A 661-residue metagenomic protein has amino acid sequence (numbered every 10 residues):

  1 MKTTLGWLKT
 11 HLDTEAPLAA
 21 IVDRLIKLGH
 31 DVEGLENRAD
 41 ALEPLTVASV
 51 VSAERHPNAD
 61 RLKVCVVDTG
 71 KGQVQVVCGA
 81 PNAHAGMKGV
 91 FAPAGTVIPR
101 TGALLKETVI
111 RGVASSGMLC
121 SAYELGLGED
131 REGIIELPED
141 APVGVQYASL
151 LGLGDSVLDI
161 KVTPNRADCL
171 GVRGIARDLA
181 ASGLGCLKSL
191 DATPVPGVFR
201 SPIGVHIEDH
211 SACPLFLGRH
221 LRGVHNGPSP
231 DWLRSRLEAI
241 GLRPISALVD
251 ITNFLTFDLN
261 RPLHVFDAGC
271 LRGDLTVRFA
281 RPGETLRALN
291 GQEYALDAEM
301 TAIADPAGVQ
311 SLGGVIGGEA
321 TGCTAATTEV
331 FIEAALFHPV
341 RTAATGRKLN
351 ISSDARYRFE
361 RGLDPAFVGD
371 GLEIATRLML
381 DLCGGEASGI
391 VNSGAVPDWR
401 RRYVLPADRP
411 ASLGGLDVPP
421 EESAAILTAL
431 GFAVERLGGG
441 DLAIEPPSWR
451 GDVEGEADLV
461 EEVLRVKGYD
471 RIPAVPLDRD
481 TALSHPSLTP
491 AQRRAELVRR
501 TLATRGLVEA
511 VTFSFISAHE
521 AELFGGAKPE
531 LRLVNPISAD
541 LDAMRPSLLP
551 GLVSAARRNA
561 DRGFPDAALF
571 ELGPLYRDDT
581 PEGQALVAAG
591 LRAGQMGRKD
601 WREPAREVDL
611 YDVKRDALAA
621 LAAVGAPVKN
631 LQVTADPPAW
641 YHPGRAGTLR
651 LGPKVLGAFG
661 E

Functional and structural regions predicted by a protein language model:
M1-F199, F331, N350, D354 (+4 more regions): Phosphate-backbone binding interfaces of nucleic-acid-interacting proteins
M1-K2, A148-G154, H206-A212, T342-D354 (+4 more regions): Flexible hinge/switch segments at interdomain interfaces of large molecular machines
T3-L8, D155-T163, P214-R222, D354-G362 (+6 more regions): Short, hydrophobic beta-strand segments
L5, D23, L28, K63 (+2 more regions): Glycine/proline-enriched, intrinsically flexible loops and inter-domain linkers
T96-A122, L127-E132, E319-L372, G394-R400 (+7 more regions): Internal insertion modules embedded within essential enzymes
G174, Y403-F570: Extended, well-folded interaction surfaces typified by the phenylalanyl-tRNA synthetase beta subunit core
L179, G183-E208, C383-P410, G414-D417 (+1 more regions): Terminal amphipathic helices with adjacent charged low-complexity linkers/tails
G227-P230, R234-N253, D267-G269, T276-G394 (+1 more regions): TRNA-recognition modules of translation machinery and tRNA-sensing kinases, especially anticodon-binding
